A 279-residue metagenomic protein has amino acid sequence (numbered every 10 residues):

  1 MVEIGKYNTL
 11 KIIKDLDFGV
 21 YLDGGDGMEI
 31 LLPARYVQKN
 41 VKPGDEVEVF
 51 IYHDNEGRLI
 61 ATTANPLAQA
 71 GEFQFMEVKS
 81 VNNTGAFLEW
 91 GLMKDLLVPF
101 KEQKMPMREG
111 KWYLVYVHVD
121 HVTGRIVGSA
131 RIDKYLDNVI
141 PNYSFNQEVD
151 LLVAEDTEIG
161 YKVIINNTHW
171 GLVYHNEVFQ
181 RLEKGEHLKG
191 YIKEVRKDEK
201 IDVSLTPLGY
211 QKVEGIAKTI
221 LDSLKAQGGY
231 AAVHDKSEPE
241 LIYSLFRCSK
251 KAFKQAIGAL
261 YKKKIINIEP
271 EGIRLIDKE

Functional and structural regions predicted by a protein language model:
M1-E279: Single-stranded RNA-binding regions, centering on S1/OB-family and related RNA-binding modules
